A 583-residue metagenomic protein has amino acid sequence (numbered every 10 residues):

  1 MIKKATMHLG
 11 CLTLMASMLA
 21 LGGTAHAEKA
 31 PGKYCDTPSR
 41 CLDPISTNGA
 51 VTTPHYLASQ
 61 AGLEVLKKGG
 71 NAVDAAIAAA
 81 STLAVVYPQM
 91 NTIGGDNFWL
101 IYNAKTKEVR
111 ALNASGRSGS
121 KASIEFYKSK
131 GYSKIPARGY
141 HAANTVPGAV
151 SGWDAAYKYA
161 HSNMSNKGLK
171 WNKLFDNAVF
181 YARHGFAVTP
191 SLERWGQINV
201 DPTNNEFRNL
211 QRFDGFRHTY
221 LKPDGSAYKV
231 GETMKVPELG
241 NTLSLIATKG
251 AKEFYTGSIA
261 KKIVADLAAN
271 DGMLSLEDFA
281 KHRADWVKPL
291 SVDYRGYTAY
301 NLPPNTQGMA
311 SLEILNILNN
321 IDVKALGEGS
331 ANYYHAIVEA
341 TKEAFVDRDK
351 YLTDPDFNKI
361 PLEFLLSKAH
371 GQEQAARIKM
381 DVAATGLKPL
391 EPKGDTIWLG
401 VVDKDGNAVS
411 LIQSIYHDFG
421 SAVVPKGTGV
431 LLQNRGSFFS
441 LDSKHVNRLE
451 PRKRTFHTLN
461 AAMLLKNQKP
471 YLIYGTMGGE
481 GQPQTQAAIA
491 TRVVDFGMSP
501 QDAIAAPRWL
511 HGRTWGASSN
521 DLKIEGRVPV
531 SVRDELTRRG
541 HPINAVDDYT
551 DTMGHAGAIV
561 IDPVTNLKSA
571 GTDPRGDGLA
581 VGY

Functional and structural regions predicted by a protein language model:
M1-T13: Bacterial N-terminal signal peptides that target proteins for export
L21-A27: Sec/Tat signal peptide C-region and signal peptidase I cleavage site
E28-Q60, E64, A72-K249, F254-T256 (+5 more regions): Noncatalytic scaffold domains of N-terminal-nucleophile
V85-A111, M273-S275, N407-L472, F496 (+1 more regions): Active-site rim segments in enzyme catalytic domains, especially the processed small/beta chain of N-terminal
W286, K393-T396, H457-L459: Short, small/polar residue-rich loop motifs at catalytic or cofactor-binding pockets
N320-S414, T428, R435, D547: Internal maturation/activation junctions in enzymes
D405, K453, Q486, D495-T550: Extended C-terminal subregions enriched in glycine
